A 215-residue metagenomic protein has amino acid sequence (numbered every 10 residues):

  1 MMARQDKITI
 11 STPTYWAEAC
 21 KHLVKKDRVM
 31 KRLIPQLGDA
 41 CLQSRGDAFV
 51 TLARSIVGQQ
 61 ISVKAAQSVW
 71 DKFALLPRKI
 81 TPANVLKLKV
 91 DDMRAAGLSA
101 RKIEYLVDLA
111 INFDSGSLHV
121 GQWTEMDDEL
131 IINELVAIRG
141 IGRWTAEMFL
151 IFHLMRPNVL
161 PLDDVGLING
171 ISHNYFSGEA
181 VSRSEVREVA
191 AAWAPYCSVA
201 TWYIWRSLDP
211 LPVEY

Functional and structural regions predicted by a protein language model:
M1-A40, T124, D128-E129, R143-Y215: C-terminal accessory module of base-excision DNA glycosylases/AP lyases that mediates lesion recognition and DNA
I10, V29, I61-S62, A66-R139 (+1 more regions): Alpha-helical ds-nucleic-acid-binding substructure associated with the helix-hairpin-helix region of base-excision DNA
S11, E18, V24-S55, Q60-D71 (+1 more regions): A positional/architectural concept
R32, Q36, S44, A48 (+4 more regions): Non-catalytic interaction surface on structured domains
L42-V50, G97-A100, A190-C197: Structural motif
S44, K64-S68, I80, R101 (+4 more regions): Alpha-helix N-cap and coil->helix boundary residues
T51-I56, L88-D92, L130-E134, G166 (+2 more regions): A general alpha-helix detector
L52-V57, L106-A110, F149, A200-I204: Short alpha-helical scaffolding segments that buttress acidic/His motifs in well-ordered protein cores
